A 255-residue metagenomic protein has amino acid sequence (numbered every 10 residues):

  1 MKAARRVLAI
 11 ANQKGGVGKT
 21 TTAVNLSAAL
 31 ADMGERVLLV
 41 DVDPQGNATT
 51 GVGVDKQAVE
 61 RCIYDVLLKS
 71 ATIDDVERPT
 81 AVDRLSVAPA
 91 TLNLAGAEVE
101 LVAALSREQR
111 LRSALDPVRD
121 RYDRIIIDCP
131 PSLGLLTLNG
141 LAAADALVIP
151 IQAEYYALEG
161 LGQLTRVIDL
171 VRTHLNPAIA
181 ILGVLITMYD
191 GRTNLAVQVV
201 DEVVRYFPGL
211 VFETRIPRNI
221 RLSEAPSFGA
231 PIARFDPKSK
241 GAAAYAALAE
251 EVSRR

Functional and structural regions predicted by a protein language model:
M1-R255: P-loop NTP-binding core
